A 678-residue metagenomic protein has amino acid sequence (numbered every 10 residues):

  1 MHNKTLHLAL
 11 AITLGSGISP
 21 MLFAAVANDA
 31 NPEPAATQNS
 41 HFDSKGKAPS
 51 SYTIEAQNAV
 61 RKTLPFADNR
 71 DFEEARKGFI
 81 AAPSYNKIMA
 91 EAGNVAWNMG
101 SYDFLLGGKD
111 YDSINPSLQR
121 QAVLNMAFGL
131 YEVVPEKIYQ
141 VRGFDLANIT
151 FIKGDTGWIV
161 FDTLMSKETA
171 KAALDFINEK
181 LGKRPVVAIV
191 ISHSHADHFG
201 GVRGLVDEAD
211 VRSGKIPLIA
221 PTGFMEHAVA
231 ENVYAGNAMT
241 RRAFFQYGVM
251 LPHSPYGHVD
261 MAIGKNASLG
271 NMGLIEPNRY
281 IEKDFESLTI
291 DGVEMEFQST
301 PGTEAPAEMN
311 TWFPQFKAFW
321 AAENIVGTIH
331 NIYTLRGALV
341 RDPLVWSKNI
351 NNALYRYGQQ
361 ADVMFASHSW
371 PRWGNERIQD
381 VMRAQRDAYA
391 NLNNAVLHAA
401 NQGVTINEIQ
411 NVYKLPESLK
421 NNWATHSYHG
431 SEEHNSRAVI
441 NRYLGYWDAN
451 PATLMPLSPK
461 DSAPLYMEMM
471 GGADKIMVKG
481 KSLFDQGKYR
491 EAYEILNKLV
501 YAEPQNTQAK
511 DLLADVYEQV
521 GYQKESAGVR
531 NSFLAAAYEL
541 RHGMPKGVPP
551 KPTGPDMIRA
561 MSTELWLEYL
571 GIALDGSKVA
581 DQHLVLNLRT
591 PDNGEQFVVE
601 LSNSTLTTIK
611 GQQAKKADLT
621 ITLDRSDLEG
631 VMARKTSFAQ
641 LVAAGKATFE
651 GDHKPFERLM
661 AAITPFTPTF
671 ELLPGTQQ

Functional and structural regions predicted by a protein language model:
M1-A27: Gram-negative bacterial Sec-dependent N-terminal signal peptides
P34-Q57, A318, T328, L344-E408 (+3 more regions): Divalent-metal (often Zn2+) His-rich catalytic cores of metallo-beta-lactamase-fold enzymes
V123-R184, M309-F313, K317-E323: Conserved beta-strand hairpin/beta-sheet module of binuclear metal-dependent hydrolase folds, prominently
V133, G182, I219, M225-T300 (+1 more regions): Metallo-beta-lactamase
T156-G157, K167-I219: Active-site metal-binding motif and surrounding structural segment of the metallo-beta-lactamase
G157-W158, M165-K167, L269, G273-R279 (+1 more regions): Metallo-beta-lactamase
A463-I495: Alpha-helical segment of the N-proximal tetratricopeptide repeat
S482, K488-E494, K498-Y501, Q505-T507 (+1 more regions): Feature captures hydrophobic
